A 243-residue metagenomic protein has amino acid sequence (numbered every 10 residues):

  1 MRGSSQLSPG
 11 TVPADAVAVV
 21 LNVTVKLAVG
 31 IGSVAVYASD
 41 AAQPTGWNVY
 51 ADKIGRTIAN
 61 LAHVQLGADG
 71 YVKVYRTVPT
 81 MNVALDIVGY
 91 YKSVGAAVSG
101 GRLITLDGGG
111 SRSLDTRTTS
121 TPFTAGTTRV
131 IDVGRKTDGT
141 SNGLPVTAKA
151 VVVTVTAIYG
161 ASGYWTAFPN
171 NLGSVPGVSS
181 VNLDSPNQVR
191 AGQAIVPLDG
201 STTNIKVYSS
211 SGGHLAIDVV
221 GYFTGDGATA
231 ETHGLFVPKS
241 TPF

Functional and structural regions predicted by a protein language model:
M1-F243: Short edge beta-strands and adjacent beta->alpha junctions
